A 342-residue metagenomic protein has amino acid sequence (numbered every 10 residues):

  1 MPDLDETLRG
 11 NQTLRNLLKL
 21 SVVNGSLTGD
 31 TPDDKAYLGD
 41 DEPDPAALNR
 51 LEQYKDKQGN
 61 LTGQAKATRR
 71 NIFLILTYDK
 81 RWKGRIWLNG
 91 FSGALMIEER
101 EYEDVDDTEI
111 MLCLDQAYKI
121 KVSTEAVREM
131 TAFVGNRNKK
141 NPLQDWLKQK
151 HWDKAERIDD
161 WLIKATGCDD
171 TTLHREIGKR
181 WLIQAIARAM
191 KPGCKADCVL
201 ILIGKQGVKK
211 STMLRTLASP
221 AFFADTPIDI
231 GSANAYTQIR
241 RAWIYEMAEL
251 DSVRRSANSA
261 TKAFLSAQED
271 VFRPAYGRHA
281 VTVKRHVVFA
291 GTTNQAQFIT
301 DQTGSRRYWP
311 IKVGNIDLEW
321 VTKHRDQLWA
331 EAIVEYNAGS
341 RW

Functional and structural regions predicted by a protein language model:
M1-L4: Terminal peptide-recognition signature
E6-L27: Intrinsically disordered, low-complexity glycine/proline-rich and charged
N11, R15, D107, V127 (+7 more regions): Alpha-helix initiation and N-capping motif
Q12-R15, R188-C194, G339-R341: Short helix-capping/linker segments at secondary-structure and domain boundaries
L20-D160, T171-E176: N-terminal nucleic-acid engagement/recognition segments and initiation subdomains in replication, restriction
V122-N141, C194-C198, D225-P227, G231-N258 (+2 more regions): Feature primarily recognizes SF3-like P-loop helicase cores of small DNA viruses
T131-R241: P-loop NTPase catalytic core of nucleic-acid-dependent motor ATPases
